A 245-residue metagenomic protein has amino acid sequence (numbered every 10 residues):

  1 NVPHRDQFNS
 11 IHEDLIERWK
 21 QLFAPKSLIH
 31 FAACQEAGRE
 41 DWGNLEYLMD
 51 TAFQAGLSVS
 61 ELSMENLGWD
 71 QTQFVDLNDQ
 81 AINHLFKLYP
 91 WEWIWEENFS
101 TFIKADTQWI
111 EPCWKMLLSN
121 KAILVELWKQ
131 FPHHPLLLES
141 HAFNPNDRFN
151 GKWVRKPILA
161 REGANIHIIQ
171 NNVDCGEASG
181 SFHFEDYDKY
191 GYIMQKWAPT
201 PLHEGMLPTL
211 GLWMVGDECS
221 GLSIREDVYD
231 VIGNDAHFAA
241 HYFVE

Functional and structural regions predicted by a protein language model:
N1-L22, H241-E245: Compact, glycine/acidic-enriched structural inserts
Q7, I16-K20, A37-R148: Conserved N-proximal alpha/beta basic substrate-recognition cap immediately N-terminal to, or forming the N-lobe
P25-L28, A81-I82, N150: A general structural motif
S27-Q35: Short beta-strand segments enriched in small/hydrophobic residues
I29, L85, M194: Receiver (REC) domain switch-region micro-motif
E36-A37, P90-E92, K115-M116, L159-R161 (+2 more regions): Short, solvent-exposed loop/turn segments at secondary-structure junctions
P145-V154, L159, Q170-E245: Phosphate-binding site of ATP-dependent enzymes
